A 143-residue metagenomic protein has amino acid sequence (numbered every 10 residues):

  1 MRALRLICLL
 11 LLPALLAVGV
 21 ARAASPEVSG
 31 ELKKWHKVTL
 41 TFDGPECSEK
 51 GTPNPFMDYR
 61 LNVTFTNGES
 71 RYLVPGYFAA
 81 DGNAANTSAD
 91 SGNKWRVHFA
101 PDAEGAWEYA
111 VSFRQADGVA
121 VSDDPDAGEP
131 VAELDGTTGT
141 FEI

Functional and structural regions predicted by a protein language model:
M1-L6: Positively charged n-region of N-terminal signal peptides that target proteins for export
I7-A17: Bacterial N-terminal signal peptides
G19-A23: Boundary at the C-terminal end of the N-terminal hydrophobic targeting segment
L32-K37: Solvent-exposed, conformationally flexible loop/turn segments
L40-T52: Short amphipathic, basic-aromatic surface patches that mediate peripheral association with negatively charged
T52-R60: Short coil-to-beta strand junction motifs in C2/discoidin
T64-R71, D81: Change "in extracellular beta-sheet-rich domains … of secreted and cell-surface proteins" to "in beta-sheet-rich domains
F78-I143: Extended acidic/polar, glycine-enriched regions that form or flank non-catalytic beta-rich accessory modules
